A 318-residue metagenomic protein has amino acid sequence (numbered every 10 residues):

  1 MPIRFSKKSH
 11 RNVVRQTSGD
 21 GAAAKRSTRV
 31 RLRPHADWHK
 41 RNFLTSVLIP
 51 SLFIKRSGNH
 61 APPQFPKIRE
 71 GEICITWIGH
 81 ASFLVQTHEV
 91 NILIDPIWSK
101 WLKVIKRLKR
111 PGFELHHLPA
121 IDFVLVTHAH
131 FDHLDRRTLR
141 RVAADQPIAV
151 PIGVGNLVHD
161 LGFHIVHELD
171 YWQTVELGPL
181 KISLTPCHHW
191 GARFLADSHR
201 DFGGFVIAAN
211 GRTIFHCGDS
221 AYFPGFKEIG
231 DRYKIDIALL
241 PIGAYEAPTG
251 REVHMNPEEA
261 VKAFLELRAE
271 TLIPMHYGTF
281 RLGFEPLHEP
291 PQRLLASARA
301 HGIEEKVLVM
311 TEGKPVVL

Functional and structural regions predicted by a protein language model:
M1-L93, W98-K100, E289-Q292, K314: Zn-dependent metallo-beta-lactamase
T17-G21, K25-S27, F123, P147 (+2 more regions): Cap/insert and terminal regions of metallo-dependent hydrolase folds
I49-E70, V150-R212, R293-L318: Metallo-beta-lactamase
I54-E70, I78, L84-A129, R136-R141 (+3 more regions): Pre-active-site segment of Zn-dependent metallo-hydrolases
S82, Q86, E176-D236, M255-E259: Catalytic core of the metallo-beta-lactamase
V85, D95, H128, D135 (+5 more regions): Divalent metal-coordination and catalytic microenvironments
V90-I92, D122-F123, L180, R212-I214 (+2 more regions): Structural motif
P96-S99, A129, C187-H188, G218-S220 (+2 more regions): Active-site metal-binding loops of divalent metal-dependent hydrolases
